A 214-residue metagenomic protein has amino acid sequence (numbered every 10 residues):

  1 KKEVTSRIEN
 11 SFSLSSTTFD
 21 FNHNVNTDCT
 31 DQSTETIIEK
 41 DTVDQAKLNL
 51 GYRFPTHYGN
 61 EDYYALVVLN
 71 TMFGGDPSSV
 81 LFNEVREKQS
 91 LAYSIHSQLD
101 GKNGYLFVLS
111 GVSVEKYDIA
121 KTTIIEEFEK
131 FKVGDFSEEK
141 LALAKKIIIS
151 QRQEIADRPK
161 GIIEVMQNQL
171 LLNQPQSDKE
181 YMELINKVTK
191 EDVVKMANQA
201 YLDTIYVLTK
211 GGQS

Functional and structural regions predicted by a protein language model:
K1-F21, I37-I38, T56-H57, A65 (+1 more regions): Charge-rich, well-structured scaffold segments of protease-associated domains
E9, F19-V80: His/Glu-based metal-binding/catalytic segments typifying zinc-dependent metallopeptidases
M72-S90, K102: M16/MPP (pitrilysin/insulinase) zinc-metallopeptidase core fold and M16-derived inactive scaffolds
